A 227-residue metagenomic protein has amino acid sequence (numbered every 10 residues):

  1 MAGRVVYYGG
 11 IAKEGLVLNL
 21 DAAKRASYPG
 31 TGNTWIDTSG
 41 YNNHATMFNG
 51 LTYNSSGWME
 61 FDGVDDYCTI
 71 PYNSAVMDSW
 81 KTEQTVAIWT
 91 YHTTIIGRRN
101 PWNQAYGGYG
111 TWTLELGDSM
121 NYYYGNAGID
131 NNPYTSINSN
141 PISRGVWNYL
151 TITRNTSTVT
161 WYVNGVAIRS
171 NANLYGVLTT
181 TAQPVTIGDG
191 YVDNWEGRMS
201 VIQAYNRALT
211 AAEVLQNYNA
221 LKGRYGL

Functional and structural regions predicted by a protein language model:
M1-D65, V214-L227: Extracytoplasmic low-complexity segments
V6, A127-D130, N171, T180-S200 (+1 more regions): Extracellular glycan-interaction patches encoded by glycine-rich segments
G10-L16, Y72-V86, S139-N148, V177-T180 (+1 more regions): Extracellular/lumenal carbohydrate-interaction signature centered on repeated Trp-anchored short motifs
P29-T31, W35-S39, F48, F61-Y124 (+3 more regions): Extracellular glycan-recognition modules
G110-T111, N131-S136, A167-N171: Surface-exposed loop/edge segments in extracytoplasmic proteins
Y123-Y149: Short, aromatic/His-centered strand-loop micro-motif at the edge of beta-sheets
V146-T160: Localized edge beta-strand/strand-to-loop motifs within extracellular or lumenal beta-rich domains
Y162-G165: Short strand-turn-strand beta-turns centered on an Asx-Gly dipeptide
